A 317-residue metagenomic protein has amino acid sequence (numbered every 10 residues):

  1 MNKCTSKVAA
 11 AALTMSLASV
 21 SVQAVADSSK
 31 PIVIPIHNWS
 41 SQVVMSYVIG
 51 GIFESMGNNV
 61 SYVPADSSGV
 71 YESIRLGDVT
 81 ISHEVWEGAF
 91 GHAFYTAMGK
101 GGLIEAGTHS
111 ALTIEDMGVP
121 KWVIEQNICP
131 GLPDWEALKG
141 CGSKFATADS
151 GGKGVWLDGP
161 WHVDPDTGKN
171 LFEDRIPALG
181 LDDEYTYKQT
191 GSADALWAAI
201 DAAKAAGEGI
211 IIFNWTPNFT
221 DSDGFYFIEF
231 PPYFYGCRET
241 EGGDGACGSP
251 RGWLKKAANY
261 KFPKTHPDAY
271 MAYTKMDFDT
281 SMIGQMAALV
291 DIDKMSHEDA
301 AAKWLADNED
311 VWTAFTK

Functional and structural regions predicted by a protein language model:
M1-A11: Bacterial N-terminal signal peptides that target proteins for export
S28-S41, N58-V63, K153-L157, Y273: Short, well-ordered beta-strand elements
S40-N59, I176: Short, polar/charged alpha-helical segment
S46, V63-G101, A195, A199 (+1 more regions): Pocket-flanking alpha-helical
D78-E84, L157-F234, E239: Ligand-binding pocket segment of bilobal, Venus flytrap-like solute-binding proteins
G102-G159: A conserved helix-loop-strand patch within extracytoplasmic ligand-binding domains of the periplasmic binding
E115-N127, G252-T265, A288-L289: A bilobed periplasmic-binding-protein/Venus flytrap-type ligand-binding module shared by bacterial periplasmic
Y270, T274-K317: C-terminal functional modules
